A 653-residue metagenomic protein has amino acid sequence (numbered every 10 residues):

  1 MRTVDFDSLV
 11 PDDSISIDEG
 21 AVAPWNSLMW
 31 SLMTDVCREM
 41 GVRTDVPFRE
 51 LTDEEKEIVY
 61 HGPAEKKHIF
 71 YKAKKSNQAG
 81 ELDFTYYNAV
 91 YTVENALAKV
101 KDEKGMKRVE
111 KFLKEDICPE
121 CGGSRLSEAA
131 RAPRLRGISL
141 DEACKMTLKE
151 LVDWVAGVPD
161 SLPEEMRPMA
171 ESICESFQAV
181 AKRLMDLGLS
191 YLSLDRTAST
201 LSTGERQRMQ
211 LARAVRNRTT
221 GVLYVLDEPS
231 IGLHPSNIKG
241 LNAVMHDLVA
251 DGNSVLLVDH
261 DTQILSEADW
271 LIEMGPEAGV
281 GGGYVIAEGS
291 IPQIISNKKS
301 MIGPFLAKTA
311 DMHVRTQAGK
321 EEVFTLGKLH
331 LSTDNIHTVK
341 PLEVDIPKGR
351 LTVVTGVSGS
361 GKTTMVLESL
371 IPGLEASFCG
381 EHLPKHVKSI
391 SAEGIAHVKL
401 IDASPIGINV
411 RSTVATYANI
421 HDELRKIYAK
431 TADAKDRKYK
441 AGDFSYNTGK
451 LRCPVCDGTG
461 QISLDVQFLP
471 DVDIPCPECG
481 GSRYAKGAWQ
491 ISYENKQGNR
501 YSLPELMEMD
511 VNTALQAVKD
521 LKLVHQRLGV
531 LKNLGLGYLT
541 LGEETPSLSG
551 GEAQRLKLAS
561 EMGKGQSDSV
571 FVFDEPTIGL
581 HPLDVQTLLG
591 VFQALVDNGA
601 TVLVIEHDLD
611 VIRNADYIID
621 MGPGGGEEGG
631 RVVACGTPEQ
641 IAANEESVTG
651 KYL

Functional and structural regions predicted by a protein language model:
M1-L653: Conserved phosphate-binding elements of NTP-dependent enzyme cores
